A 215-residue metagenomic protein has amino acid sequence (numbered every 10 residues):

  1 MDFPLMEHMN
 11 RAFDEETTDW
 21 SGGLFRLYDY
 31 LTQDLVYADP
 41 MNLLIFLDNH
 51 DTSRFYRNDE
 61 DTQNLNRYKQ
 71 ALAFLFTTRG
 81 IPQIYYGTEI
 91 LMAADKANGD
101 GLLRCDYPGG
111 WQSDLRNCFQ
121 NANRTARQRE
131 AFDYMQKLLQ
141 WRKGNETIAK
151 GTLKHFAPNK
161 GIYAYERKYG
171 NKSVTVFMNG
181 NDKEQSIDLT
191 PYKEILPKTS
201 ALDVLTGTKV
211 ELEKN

Functional and structural regions predicted by a protein language model:
M1-N98, K168-Y169, G180: Conserved alpha/beta catalytic core and glycan-binding cleft of carbohydrate-active enzymes
R79, I84, T88-N215: Carbohydrate-interacting/catalytic domains
